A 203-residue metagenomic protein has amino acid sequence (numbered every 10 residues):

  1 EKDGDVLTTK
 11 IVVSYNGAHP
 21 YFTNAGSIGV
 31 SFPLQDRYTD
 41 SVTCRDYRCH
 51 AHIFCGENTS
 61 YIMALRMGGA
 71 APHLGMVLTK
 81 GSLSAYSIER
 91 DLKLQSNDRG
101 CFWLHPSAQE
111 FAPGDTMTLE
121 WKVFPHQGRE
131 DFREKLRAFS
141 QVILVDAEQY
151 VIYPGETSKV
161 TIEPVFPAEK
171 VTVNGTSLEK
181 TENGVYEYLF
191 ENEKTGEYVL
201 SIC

Functional and structural regions predicted by a protein language model:
K2-G4, T23, N97, A112 (+3 more regions): Surface-exposed coil/turn segments at beta-strand junctions on protein surfaces, enriched
D3, Y21-Q35, S60-V145: Beta-strand-rich recognition/accessory modules
D3-H52: Acidic (Asp/Glu-rich), glycine- and aromatic
L7-I11, I28, L119, V160 (+2 more regions): Hydrophobic residues positioned within well-ordered beta-strands of beta-sheet architectures
Y15-H19, Q127, F166: Short, acidic/polar linear motifs in exposed loop/turn regions
I152-F166: Aromatic/hydrophobic beta-strand junction motif of beta-rich domains
F166-C203: Extended acidic/polar, glycine-enriched regions that form or flank non-catalytic beta-rich accessory modules
